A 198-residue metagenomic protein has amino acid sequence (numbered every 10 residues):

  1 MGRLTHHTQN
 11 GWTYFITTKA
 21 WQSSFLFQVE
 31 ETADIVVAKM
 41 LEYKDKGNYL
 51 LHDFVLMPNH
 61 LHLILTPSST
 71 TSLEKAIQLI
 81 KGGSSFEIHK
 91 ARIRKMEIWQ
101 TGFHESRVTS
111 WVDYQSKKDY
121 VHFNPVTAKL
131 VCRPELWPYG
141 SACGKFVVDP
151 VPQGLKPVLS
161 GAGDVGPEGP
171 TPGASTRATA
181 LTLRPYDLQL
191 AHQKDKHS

Functional and structural regions predicted by a protein language model:
M1-S198: Short catalytic/metal-binding and nucleic-acid-binding patches
